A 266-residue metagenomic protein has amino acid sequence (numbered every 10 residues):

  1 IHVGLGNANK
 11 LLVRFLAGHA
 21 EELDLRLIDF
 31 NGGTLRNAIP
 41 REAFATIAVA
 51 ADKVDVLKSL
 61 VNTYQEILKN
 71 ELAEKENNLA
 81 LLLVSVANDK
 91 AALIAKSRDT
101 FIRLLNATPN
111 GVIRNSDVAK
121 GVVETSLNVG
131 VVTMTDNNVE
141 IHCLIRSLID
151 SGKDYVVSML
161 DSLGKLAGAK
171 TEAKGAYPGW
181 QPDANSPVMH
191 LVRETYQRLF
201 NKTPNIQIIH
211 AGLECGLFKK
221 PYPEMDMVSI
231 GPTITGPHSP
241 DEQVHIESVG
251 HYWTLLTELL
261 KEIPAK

Functional and structural regions predicted by a protein language model:
I1-R146: Midchain, well-structured core segments that form catalytic/ion-binding scaffolds
H2-E22, K53, K96-T108, I113-N115 (+5 more regions): His/Asp/Glu-rich mid-to-C-terminal helical/loop segments that flank catalytic regions of hydrolases
G4, A8, V49, K53 (+10 more regions): Catalytic cores of large soluble enzymes that bind and process phosphate-bearing ligands
E22-D24, A167, P223-D226: Short coil/turn connectors at secondary-structure junctions
I28, L82-V84, E172, N205-Q207 (+1 more regions): General small-molecule cofactor/ligand-binding pocket signal
R36-T46, A92, K96, Q181-E194 (+1 more regions): Short glycine/threonine-rich loop-to-helix capping motif typified by GTGT followed within a few residues by an Asp-Pro
D117, E124-S126, G130-N137, E194-L260: Zn-dependent metallopeptidase/amidohydrolase metal-coordination segment
V122-A211: Substrate-recognition/cap regions that form aromatic- and gly/pro-loop-enriched pockets for small-molecule ligands
